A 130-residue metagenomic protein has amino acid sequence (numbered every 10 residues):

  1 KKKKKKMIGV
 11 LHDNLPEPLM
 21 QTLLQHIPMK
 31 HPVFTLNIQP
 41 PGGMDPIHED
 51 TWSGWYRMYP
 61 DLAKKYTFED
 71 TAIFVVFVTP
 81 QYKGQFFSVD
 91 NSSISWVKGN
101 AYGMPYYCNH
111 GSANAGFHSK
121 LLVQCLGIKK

Functional and structural regions predicted by a protein language model:
K1-E17, Q21, K130: N-terminal auxiliary "cap/dimerization" subdomain that precedes the catalytic jelly-roll/cupin core of mononuclear
K5-I8, V76, L121: Residue-level marker of intrinsically disordered, low-complexity segments enriched for small/polar residues
L24-C108: Catalytic core of non-heme Fe(II) oxygenases with the double-stranded beta-helix
C108-V123: Ligand-binding loop in jelly-roll beta-barrel domains
C125-K129: Hydrophobic transmembrane helix bundles of membrane-integrated enzymes that assemble and modify cell-envelope
